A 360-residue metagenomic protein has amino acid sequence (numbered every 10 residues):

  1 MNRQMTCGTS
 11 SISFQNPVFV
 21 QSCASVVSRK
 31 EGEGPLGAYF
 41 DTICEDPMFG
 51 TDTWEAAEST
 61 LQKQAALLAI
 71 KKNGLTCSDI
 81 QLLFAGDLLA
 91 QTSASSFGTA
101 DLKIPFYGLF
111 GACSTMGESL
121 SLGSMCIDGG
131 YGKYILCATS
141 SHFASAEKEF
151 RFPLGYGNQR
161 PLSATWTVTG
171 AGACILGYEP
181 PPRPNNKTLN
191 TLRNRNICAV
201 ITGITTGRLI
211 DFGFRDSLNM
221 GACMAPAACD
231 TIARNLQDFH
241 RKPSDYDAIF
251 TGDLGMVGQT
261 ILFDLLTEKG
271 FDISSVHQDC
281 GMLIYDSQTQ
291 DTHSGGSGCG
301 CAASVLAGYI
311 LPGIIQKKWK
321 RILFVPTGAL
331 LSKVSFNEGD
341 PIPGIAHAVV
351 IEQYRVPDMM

Functional and structural regions predicted by a protein language model:
M1-E55, P153-A233, D238-R241, S274-D291 (+2 more regions): Condensing-enzyme catalytic core mediating Claisen C-C bond formation in acyl metabolism
V20, W54-S114, D245-T260: Conserved beta-ketoacyl condensing-enzyme motif
Q21, A85-G86, I135-S141, I322-T327: Short beta-strand segments
E31-E33, A94-S96, A146-R151, F214 (+2 more regions): Short acidic, glycine/serine/threonine-rich loops at helix termini
E58-G74, L122, C223-D238, V305-I310: Short, well-ordered amphipathic alpha-helical segments that serve as non-catalytic structural scaffolds within diverse
S96-T99, L254-K269, V334-I342: Short glycine/threonine-rich loop-to-helix capping motif typified by GTGT followed within a few residues by an Asp-Pro
F110-C137, L176, S297-K318: Active-site-proximal alpha-helical scaffold in enzymes
A227, A233-L265: Long, repeat-rich segments with strong aromatic
